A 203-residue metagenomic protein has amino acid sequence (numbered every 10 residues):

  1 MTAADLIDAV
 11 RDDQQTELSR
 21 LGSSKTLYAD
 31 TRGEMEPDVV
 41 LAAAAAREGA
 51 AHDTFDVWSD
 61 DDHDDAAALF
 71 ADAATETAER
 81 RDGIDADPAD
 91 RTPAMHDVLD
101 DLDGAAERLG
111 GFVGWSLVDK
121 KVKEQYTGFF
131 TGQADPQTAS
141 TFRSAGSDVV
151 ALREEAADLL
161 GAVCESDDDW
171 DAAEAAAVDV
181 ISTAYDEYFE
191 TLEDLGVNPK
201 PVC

Functional and structural regions predicted by a protein language model:
T2-C203: Non-heme di-metal
